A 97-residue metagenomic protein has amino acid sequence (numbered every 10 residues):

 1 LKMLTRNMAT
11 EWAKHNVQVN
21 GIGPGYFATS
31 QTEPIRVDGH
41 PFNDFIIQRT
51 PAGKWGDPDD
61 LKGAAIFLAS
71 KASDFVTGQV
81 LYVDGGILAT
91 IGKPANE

Functional and structural regions predicted by a protein language model:
L1-T5, V19: Conserved catalytic Lys-bearing alpha helix of Rossmann-like short-chain dehydrogenase/reductases
T5-R6, K62-A65, A69: Short-chain dehydrogenase/reductase
T10-K14, D74: Alpha-helical segment proximal to the catalytic Tyr-Lys
H15, N20, Q79: Rossmann-like NAD(H)/NADP(H) cofactor-binding core
Y26-R49, T90-E97: A glycine/serine/threonine-rich, flexible loop-to-helix segment that serves as the NAD(P) cofactor-binding "lid"
D38, G53, S70-S73, G92: Generic structural signal for alpha-helix termini and adjacent loop/cap motifs
T50-L61, A72: A conserved structural motif in NAD(P)-dependent oxidoreductases
D74-L88: Short-chain dehydrogenase/reductase
